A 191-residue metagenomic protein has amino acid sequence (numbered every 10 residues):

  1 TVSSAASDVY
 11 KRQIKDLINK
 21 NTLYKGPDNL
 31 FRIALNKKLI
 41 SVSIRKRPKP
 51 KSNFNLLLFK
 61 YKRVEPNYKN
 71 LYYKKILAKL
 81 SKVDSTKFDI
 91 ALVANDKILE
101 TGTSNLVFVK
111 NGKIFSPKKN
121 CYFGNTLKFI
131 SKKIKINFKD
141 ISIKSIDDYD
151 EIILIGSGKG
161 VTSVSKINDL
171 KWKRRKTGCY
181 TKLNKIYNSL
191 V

Functional and structural regions predicted by a protein language model:
T1, K82-V83, I98, K144: Structural motif
T1-A6, Y10: Single conserved hydrophobic/aromatic residue that forms the stacking wall/gate of nucleotide- or nucleobase-binding
V2, Y73, F123-T126: Hydrophobic (often cysteine-bearing) scaffold residues that line and stabilize catalytic clefts of nucleotide/cofactor
A5-A6, A34, A78, A91-A94: A sequence-composition feature that detects small, non-aromatic residues
A6, K87-F88, Y149-D150: Short, well-ordered alpha-helix to beta-strand connector turns
I14-K87, W172-L190: Extended Lys/Arg-rich, glycine-bearing segments that form polyanion-binding/interaction patches within enzyme domains
Y24-K25, I40-K46, L92, K97-V191: Conserved catalytic-core subdomain
